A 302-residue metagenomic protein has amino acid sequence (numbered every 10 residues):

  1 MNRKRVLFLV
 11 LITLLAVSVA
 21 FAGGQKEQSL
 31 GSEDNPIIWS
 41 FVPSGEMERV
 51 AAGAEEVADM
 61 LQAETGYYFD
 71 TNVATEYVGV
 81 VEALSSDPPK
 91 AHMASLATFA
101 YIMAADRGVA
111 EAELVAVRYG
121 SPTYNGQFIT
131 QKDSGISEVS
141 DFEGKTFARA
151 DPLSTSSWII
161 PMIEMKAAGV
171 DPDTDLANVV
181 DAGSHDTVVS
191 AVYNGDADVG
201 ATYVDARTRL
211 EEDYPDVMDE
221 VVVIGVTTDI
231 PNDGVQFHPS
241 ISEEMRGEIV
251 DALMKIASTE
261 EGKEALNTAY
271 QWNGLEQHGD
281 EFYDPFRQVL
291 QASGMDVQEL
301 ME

Functional and structural regions predicted by a protein language model:
M1-D34, T130, E302: Short, low-complexity disordered leader/linker segments with a strong preference for bacterial N-terminal type II
S32-F41, G45-D59, I230, Q236-F237 (+1 more regions): An extracytoplasmic/periplasmic, membrane-proximal ligand-sensing/linker region
D34-E64, F99, P122-S190, N194 (+2 more regions): Bilobed "Venus flytrap"/periplasmic-binding protein-like clamshell domains and structurally analogous long
E64-Y68, P88, S95-T98, A105 (+7 more regions): Sec/Tat-exported extracytoplasmic proteins
Y68-E76, T174-S184, V222-G225: Short beta-strand-to-loop elements that line the ligand-binding cleft of bilobed periplasmic-binding protein-like
G79-D141: Acidic, polar ligand-binding/catalytic clefts
T98, V204-D205, T227, P239: Short secondary-structure boundary segments
A104-A116, L210-I224: Ligand-binding "clamshell"
